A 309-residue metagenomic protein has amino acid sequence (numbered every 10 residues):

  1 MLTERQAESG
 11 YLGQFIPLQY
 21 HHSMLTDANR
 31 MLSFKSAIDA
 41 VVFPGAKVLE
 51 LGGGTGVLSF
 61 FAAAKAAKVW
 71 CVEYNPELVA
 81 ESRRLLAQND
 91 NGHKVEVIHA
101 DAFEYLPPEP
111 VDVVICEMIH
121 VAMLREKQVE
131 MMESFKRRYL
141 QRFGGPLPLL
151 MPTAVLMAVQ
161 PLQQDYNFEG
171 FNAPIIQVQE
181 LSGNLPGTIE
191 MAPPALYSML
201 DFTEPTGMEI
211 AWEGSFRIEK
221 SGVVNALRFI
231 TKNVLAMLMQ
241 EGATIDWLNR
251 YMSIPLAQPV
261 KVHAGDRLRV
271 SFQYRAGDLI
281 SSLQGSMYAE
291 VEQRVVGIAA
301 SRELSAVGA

Functional and structural regions predicted by a protein language model:
M1-L51, G56-A309: Class I SAM-binding transferase module
